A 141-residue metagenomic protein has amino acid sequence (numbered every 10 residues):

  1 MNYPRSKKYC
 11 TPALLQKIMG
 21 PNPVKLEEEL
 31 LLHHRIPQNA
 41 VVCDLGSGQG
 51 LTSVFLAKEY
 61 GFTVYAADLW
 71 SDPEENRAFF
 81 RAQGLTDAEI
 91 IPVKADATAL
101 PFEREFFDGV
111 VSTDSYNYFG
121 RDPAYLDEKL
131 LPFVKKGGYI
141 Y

Functional and structural regions predicted by a protein language model:
K7-N22: Class I SAM-dependent methyltransferase Rossmann-like catalytic core, especially the SAM/SAH-binding loop
G20-Q38: Conserved alpha-helix/loop element of class I SAM-dependent methyltransferases that forms part of the SAM/SAH-binding
V41, T63, F106-D108: Structural signature of beta-strand start/N-cap positions in the alpha/beta core of ABC transporter nucleotide-binding
C43, Q49-A99: Class I SAM-dependent methyltransferase SAM/SAH-binding core
T98-V110: A short acidic, Gly/Pro-enriched loop at the edge of an enzyme's catalytic core that lines a small-molecule cofactor
G109-D122: A short SAM/SAH-binding and catalytic strip from SAM-dependent methyltransferases
A124-Y139: A short glycine-rich, Lys/Arg-flanked "PGG" loop and its adjoining helix->strand segment in the class I
